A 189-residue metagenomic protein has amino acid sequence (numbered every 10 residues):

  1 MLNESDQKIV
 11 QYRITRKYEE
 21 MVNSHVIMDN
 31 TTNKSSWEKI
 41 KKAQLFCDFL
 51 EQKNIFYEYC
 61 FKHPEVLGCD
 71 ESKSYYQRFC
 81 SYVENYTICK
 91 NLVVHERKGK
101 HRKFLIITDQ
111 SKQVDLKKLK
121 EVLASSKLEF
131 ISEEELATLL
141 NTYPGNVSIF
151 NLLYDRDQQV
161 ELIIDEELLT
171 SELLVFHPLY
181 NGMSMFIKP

Functional and structural regions predicted by a protein language model:
L2-P189: Extended, low-hydrophobicity, polar/charged segments
